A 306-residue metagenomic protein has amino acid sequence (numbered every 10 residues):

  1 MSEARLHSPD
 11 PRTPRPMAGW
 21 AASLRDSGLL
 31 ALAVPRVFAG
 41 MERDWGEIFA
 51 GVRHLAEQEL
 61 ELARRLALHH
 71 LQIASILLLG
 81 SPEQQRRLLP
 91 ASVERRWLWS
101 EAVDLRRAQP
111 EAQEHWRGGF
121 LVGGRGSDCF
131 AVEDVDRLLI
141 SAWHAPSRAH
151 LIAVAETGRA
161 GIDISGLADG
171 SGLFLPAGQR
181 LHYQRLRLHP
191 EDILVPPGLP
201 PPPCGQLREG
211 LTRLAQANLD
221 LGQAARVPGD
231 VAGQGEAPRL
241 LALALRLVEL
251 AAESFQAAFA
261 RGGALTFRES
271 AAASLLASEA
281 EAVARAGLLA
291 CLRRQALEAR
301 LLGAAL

Functional and structural regions predicted by a protein language model:
S2, H7-R15: Long, charge-rich alpha-helical interaction segments
M17-F130: Glycine-rich flavin
E59, N218, A225-P228, A244 (+3 more regions): A structural signal for well-ordered alpha-helices, especially hydrophobic packing surfaces of coiled-coils
R125-G126, S165-G170: Glycine-rich, charged/polar anion/phosphate-binding loops that engage phosphate groups from diverse ligands
D128-I164: A short core secondary-structure module
A168-Q234: Glycine-rich beta->alpha junctions and the first turn(s) of the following alpha-helix
G235-A272: C-terminal hydrophobic structural anchor segments that stabilize assembly/packing rather than catalytic chemistry
L265-L306: Glycine-rich phosphate/cofactor-binding loops in nucleotide/flavin-utilizing enzymes
